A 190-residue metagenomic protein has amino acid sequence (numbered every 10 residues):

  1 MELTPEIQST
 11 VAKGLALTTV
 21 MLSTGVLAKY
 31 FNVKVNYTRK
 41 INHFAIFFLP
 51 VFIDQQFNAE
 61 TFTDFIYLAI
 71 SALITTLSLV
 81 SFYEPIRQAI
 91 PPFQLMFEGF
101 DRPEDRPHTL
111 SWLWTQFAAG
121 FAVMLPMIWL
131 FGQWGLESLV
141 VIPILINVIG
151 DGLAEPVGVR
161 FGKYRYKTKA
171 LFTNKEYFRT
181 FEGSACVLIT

Functional and structural regions predicted by a protein language model:
M1-G14, T24-L68, L79-T190: Interhelical loop and helix-boundary elements at the membrane-water interface of polytopic inner-membrane proteins
V20-M21: Glycine/aspartate-rich loop-and-adjacent alpha/beta segment that forms the canonical ThDP
S71-T75: Aromatic-rich transmembrane-lumenal/periplasmic boundary elements in polytopic membrane proteins
